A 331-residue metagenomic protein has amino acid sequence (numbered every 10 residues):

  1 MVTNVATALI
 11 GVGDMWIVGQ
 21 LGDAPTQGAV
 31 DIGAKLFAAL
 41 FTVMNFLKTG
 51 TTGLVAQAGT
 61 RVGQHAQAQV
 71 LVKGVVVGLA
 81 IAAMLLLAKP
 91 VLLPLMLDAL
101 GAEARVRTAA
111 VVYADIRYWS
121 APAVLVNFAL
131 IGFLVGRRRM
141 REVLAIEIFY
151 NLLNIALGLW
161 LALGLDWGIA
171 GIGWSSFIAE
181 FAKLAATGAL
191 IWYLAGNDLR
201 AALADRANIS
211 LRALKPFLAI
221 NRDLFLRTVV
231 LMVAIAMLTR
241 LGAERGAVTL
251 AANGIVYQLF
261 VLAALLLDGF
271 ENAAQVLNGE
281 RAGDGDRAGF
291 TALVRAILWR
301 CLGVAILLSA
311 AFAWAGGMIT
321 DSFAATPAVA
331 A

Functional and structural regions predicted by a protein language model:
M1-N4, A38, G78, R117 (+9 more regions): Residue-level signature of transmembrane alpha-helical cores of multipass secondary-active transporters and flippases
M1-W16, Q20-L21, K35-G50, L54 (+5 more regions): N-terminal transmembrane alpha-helices
A8-G28, L97-A104, W160-W167, F225 (+3 more regions): Helix-terminus/linker motif at the lipid-water interface of multi-pass membrane proteins
A29-L87, N127-G136, E142-V143, A252-G316: Small-residue-rich hydrophobic transmembrane alpha-helices
N45-K48, I116-G136, V143-N151, I172-G188 (+1 more regions): Short runs within selected transmembrane alpha-helices of multi-pass transporters and secretion channels
M84-D115, L307-A331: Short membrane-interface helical motifs at transmembrane helix boundaries in multi-pass membrane transporters
N151-A185, A189, G316-M318, A331: Membrane-interface helix-loop junctions in multi-pass transport and translocation proteins
S176, G188-L231: Interhelical loop/hinge segments that connect adjacent transmembrane helices in multipass membrane
